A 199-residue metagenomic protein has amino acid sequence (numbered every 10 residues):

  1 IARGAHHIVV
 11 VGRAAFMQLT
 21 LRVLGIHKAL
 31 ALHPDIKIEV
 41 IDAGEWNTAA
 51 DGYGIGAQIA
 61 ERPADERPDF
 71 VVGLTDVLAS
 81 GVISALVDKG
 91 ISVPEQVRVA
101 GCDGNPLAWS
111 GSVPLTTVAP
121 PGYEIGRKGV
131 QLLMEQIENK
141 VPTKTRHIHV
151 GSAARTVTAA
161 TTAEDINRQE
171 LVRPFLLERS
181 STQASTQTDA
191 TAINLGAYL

Functional and structural regions predicted by a protein language model:
I1-G4, A60, A64: Non-catalytic positions within long, well-ordered alpha-helices that form the structural scaffold/packing of enzyme
I1-P34, E39-D42, T145-S181: An alpha-beta-alpha
V10-A31, K37-A57, F70-S80, G101-P106 (+1 more regions): Hinge/beta->alpha junction and helix N-cap segments in small-molecule ligand-binding domains
R62-F70, V77-Y198: Flexible loop/turn connectors
